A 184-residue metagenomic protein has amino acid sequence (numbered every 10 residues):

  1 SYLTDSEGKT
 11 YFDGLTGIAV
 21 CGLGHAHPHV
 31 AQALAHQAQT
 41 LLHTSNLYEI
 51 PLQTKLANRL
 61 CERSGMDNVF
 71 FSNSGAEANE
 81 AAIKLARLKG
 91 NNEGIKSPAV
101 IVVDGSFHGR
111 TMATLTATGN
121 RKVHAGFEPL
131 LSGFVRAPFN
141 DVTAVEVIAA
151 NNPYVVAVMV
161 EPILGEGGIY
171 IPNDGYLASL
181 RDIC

Functional and structural regions predicted by a protein language model:
S1-D13: Active-site and channel-lining beta-strand-loop segments that bind or position nucleotide-derived/phosphorylated
Y2, C21-L23, V135-R136: Short, well-ordered beta-strand elements within core beta-sheets of diverse protein domains
T10-I95: Glycine-rich loop-to-alpha-helix module at the N-terminal edge of alpha/beta enzyme cores
G17, T40-L41, V142, P162-E166: A short, flexible beta-alpha/helix-coil linker loop
L42, G109-T111, E166-G168: A short acidic, helix-capping loop that chelates divalent metal ions and anchors anionic groups
A57-A157: PLP-dependent aspartate aminotransferase-fold enzymes
N152-I169: Short acidic, glycine-rich surface-loop motifs adjacent to enzyme active sites
Y170-C184: Catalytic PLP-binding core of fold-type I/II PLP enzymes
